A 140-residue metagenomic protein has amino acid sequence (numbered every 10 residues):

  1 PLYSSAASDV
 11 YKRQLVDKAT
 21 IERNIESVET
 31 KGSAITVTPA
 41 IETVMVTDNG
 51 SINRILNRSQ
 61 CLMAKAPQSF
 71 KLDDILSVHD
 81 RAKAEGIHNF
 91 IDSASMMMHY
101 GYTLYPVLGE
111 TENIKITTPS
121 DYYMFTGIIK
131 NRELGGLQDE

Functional and structural regions predicted by a protein language model:
P1, L15, I55, S69 (+1 more regions): Short aromatic/basic micro-patch
P1-A7, Y11: Single conserved hydrophobic/aromatic residue that forms the stacking wall/gate of nucleotide- or nucleobase-binding
S8-D9, A34-P39, V46: Short, conserved beta-strand edge motifs with alternating hydrophobic and charged residues
L15-D17, E42-V46, K71-L72: Short acidic/glycine-rich loop or secondary-structure boundary segments that cap or lie
K18-A40: Conserved donor-nucleotide/metal-binding helix-loop-beta segment in metal-dependent transferases, i.e., the alpha-helix
R23, S51-I55, Y123-F125: Short, hinge-like loop/turn segments at secondary-structure boundaries
M45-Q68: Short, flexible, basic/aromatic active-site loop/helix in glycosyltransferases
L62-E140: Conserved alpha/beta core of the MobA/IspD/sugar-nucleotide pyrophosphorylase nucleotidyltransferase superfamily
